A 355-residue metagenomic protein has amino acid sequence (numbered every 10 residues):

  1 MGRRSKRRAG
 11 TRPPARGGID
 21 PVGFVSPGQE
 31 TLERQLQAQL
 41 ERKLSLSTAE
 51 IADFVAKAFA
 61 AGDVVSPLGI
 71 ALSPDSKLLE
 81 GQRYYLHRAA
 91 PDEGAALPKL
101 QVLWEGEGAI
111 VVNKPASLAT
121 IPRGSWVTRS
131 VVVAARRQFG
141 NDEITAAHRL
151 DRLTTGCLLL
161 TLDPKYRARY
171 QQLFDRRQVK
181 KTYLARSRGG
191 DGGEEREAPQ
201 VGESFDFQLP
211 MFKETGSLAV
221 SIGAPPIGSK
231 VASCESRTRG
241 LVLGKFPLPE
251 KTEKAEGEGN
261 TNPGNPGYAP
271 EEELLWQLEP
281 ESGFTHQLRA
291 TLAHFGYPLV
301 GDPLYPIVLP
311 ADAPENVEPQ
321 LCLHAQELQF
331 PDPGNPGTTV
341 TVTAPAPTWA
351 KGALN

Functional and structural regions predicted by a protein language model:
M1-N355: RNA pseudouridine synthases
